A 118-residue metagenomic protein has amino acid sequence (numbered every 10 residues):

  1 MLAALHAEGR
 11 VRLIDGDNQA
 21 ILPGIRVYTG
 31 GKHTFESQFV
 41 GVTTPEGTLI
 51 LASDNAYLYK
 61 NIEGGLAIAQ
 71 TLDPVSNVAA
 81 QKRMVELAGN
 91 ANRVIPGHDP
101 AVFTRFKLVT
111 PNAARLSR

Functional and structural regions predicted by a protein language model:
M1-T29, S76-A91: Metallo-beta-lactamase
N18, T34, A101: Residue-level detector of flexible, active-site-proximal loop/helix-junction positions within diverse enzyme catalytic
R26-F39: Active-site glycine- and acidic-residue-rich loops that bind and position anionic ligands or nucleotide-like cofactors
S37-R118: Cap/insert and terminal regions of metallo-dependent hydrolase folds
